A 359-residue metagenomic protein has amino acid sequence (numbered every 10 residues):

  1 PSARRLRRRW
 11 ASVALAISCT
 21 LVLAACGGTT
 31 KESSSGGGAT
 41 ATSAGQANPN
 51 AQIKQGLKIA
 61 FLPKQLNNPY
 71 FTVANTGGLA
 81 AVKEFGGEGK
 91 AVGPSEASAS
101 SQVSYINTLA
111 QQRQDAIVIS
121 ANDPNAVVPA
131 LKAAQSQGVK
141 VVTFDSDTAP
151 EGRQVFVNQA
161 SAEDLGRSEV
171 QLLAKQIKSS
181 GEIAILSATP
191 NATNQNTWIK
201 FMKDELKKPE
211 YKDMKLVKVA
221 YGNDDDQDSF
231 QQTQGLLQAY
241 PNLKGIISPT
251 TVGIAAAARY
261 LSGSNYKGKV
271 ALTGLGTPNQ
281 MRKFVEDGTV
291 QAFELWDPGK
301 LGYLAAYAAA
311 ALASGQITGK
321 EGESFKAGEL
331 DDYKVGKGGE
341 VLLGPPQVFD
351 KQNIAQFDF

Functional and structural regions predicted by a protein language model:
V13-L15, G28, A41-A51, Q55 (+3 more regions): Hinge/cleft segment of the Venus flytrap/periplasmic-binding protein
L21-A25: C-terminal motif of bacterial Sec signal peptides marking the signal peptidase cleavage site
C26-A39: Bacterial lipoprotein signal-peptidase II cleavage site
S43-G77, A81-F85, K90-I106, Q114 (+3 more regions): Extracytoplasmic "Venus flytrap"
I53, Q102, V157-I183, T197 (+3 more regions): Hydrophobic alpha-helical segments within soluble ligand-binding/sensing domains
A60-L62, R113-A121, K140-F144, A184-L186 (+3 more regions): Periplasmic-binding protein-like
I119-Q135, G222-F284: Hydrophobic alpha-helical
N125-D164, L172-K175, E182, P278-E286 (+1 more regions): Flexible loop/hinge segments that line or gate small-molecule binding clefts
